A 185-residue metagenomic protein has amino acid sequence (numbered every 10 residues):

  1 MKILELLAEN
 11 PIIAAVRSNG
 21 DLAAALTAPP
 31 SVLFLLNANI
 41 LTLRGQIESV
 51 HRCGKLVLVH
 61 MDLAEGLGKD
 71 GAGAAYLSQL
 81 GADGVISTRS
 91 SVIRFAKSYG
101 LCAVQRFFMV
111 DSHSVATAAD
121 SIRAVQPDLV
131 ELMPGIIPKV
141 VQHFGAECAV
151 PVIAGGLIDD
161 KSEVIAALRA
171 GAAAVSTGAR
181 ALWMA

Functional and structural regions predicted by a protein language model:
M1-V59, E65-L67, G81: Conserved N-terminal beta1-alpha1 strand-loop-helix module at the mouth
K2-E5, I47-G54, S78, I93-G100 (+3 more regions): Surface-exposed amphipathic alpha-helices with a cationic face
P11-A15, L33-L35, V57-M61, V85-S87 (+4 more regions): Hydrophobic faces of well-ordered beta-strands that scaffold small-molecule active sites in alpha/beta enzyme cores
A14-L26, K69-A75, H113-S121, D160-V164: Short, acidic/polar
A25, R89, V130, A167: Conserved, mostly hydrophobic/aromatic
L33-L35, S91-V92, P134-V140, G156-A185: Glycine-rich phosphate-binding active-site loops on the catalytic face of alpha/beta enzymes
K69-G73, L77-F95: Ordered, amphipathic secondary-structure segments that act as subunit-interaction surfaces in large macromolecular
S90-S121: Histidine/lysine/aspartate-rich catalytic loop segments that bind and position anionic ligands
